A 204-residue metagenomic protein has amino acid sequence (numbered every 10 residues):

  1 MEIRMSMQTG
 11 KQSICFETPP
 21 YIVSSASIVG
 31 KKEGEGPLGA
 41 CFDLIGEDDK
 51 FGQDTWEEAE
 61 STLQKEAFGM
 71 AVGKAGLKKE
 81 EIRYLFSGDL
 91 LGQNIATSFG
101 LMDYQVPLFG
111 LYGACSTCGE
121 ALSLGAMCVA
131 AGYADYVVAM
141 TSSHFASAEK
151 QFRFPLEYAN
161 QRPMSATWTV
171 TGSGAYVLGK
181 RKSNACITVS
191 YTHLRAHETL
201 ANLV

Functional and structural regions predicted by a protein language model:
E2-A40: N-terminal amphipathic/basic leader segments beginning at the initiator methionine
M7, K11, G119-E120, A148-I187 (+1 more regions): Glycine-/small-residue-rich "gating" segment that lines the acyl/pantetheine channel and substrate pocket
I22, W56-S116: Conserved beta-ketoacyl condensing-enzyme motif
V23, S87-G88, V137-S143, L178: Short beta-strand segments
I28, S87-Q93, S143-H144, S183: Short glycine-enriched loops at secondary-structure junctions
E47-G52, S98-Y112, R153-Q161: Glycine/charged-rich beta-loop-alpha catalytic/anionic-binding loops adjacent to active sites
Y112-A139, L178: Active-site-proximal alpha-helical scaffold in enzymes
T192-T199: Conserved small/polar residues in nucleotide/adenosyl-binding loops
